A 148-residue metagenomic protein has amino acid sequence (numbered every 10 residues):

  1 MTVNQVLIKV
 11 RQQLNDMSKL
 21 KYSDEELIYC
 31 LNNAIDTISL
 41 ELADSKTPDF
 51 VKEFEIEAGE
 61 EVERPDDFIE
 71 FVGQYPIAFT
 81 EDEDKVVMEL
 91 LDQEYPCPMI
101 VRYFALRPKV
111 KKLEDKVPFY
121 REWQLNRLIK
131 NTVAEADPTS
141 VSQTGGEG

Functional and structural regions predicted by a protein language model:
M1-G148: Glycine-enriched, solvent-exposed interface loops adjoining structured elements
